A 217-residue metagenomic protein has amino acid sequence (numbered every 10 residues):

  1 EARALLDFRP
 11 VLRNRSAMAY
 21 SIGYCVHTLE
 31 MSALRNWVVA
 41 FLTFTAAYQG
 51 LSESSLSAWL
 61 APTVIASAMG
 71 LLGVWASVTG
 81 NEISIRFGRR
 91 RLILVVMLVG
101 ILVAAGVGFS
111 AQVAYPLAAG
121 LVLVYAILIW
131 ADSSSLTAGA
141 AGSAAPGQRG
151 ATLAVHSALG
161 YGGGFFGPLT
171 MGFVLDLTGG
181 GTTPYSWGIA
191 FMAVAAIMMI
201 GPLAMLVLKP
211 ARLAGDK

Functional and structural regions predicted by a protein language model:
E1-I22: Juxtamembrane intracellular "pre-TM" segments in multi-pass secondary transporters
R15-S77, G167-M171: Extracytoplasmic gate region of multi-pass secondary transporters
L56, L175-A196: A membrane-interface helix-boundary motif in multi-pass transporters
W75-R89, L175-D176: Helix-to-loop junctions at the C-terminal end of transmembrane segments in multipass secondary transporters
G88-G139: C-terminal transmembrane helical hairpin of 12-TM major facilitator-type secondary transporters
G108-A111, G180, F191-K217: Multi-pass alpha-helical transporter architecture, strongest for 12-TM Major Facilitator/SLC carriers used
S143-G180: A late C-terminal transmembrane helix in Major Facilitator Superfamily
